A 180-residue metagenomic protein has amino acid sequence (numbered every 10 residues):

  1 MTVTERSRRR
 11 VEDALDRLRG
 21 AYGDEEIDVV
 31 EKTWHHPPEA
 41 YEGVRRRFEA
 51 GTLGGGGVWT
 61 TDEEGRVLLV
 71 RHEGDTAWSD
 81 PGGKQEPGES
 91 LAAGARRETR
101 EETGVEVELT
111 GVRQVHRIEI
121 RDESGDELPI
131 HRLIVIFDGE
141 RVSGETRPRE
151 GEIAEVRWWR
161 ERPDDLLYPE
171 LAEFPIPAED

Functional and structural regions predicted by a protein language model:
M1-V3: N-terminal leader/propeptide segments of preproteins
R6-W59: Acidic, metal-coordinating catalytic segment for phosphate/diphosphate chemistry, firing primarily on the Nudix
G54-G56, L133-V135, A154: Change "...and in nucleic-acid phosphodiester-cleaving endonucleases..." to "...and in nucleic-acid processing enzymes
W59-E101: Conserved Nudix-box catalytic region and its N-terminal flanking loop in Nudix hydrolases and closely related
T60, I136-E140, R157-R160: Short, well-ordered beta-strand micro-motif
E102-E108: Short secondary-structure junctions
E108, R117-E145: Active-site-adjacent beta-strand/loop module that shapes the phosphate/pyrophosphate-binding cleft
R147-A178: NUDIX/MutT-family hydrolases
